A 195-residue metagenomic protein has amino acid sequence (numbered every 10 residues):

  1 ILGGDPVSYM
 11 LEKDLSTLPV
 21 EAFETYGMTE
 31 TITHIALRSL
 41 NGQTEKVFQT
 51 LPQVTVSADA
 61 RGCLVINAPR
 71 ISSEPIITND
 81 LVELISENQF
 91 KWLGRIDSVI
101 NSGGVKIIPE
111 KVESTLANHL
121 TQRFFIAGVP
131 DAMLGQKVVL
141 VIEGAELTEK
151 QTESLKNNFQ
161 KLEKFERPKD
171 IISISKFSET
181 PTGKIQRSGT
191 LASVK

Functional and structural regions predicted by a protein language model:
I1-Q43: Gly/Ser/Thr-rich phosphate-binding loop
F23-E30, F48, A127-P130: Beta-strand->loop->alpha-helix junctions that form or flank phosphate-binding loops in nucleotide-handling enzymes
G27-T31, T78, S102, T180-T182: Ser/Thr-glycine-rich phosphate-binding loops at phosphate-binding pockets of nucleotides, nucleotide cofactors
T55-I77, L81-E83, Q89: AMP-binding/adenylate-forming core of the ANL superfamily
V65, K91-L93, T180, Q186: Generic structural signal for well-ordered beta-strand positions
I76-E166: AMP-binding/adenylate-forming catalytic core of the ANL superfamily
Q160-K184: AMP-binding/adenylate-forming catalytic domain of the ANL superfamily
I185-K195: Phosphopantetheine-dependent thiolation modules in NRPS/PKS and related acyl-activating systems
